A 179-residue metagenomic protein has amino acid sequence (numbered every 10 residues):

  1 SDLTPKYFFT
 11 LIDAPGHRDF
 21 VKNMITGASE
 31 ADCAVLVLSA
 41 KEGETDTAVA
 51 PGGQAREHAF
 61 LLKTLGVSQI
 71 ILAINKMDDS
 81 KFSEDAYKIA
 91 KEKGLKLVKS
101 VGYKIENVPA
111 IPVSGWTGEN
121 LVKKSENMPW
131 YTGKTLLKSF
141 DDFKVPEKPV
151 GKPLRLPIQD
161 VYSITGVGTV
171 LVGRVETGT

Functional and structural regions predicted by a protein language model:
S1-E42, K63-L65: Switch I (G2) and immediately adjacent beta-strands of P-loop GTPase domains
A14, I25, P51, P112 (+2 more regions): Short glycine/serine/threonine-biased micro-segments
G16, D78, T117: Short, glycine/acidic-enriched loop or turn micro-motifs at the edges of active sites
R18, K22, G53-R56, L156 (+1 more regions): Alpha-helical membrane and juxtamembrane elements of multi-pass inner-membrane transport and channel proteins
D19, T45, K81, N120 (+1 more regions): Conserved protein kinase catalytic core
A28, A34-N107: Conserved C-terminal guanine-recognition region of P-loop GTPase G domains, centered on the G4
K88, L95-T179: Conserved catalytic-core segments of large NTP-driven translation/proteostasis enzymes
